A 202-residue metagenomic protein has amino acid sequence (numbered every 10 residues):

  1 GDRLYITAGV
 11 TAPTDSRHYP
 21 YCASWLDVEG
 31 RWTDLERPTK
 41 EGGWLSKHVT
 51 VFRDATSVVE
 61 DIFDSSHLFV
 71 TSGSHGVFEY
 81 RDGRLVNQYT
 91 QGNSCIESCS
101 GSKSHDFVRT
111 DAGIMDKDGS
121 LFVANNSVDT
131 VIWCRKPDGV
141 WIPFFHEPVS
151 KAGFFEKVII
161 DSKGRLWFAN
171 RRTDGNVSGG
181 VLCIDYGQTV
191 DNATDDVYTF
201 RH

Functional and structural regions predicted by a protein language model:
G1-H202: Carboxylate-rich, polar loop motifs that coordinate divalent cations or form catalytic acidic clusters
